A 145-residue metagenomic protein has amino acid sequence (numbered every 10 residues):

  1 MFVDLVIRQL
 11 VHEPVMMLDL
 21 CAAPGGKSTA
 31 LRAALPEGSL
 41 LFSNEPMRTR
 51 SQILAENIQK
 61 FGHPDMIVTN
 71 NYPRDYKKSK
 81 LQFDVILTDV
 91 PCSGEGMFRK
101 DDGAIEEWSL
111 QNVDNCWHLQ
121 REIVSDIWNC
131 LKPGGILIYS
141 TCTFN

Functional and structural regions predicted by a protein language model:
M1-N145: S-adenosylmethionine
